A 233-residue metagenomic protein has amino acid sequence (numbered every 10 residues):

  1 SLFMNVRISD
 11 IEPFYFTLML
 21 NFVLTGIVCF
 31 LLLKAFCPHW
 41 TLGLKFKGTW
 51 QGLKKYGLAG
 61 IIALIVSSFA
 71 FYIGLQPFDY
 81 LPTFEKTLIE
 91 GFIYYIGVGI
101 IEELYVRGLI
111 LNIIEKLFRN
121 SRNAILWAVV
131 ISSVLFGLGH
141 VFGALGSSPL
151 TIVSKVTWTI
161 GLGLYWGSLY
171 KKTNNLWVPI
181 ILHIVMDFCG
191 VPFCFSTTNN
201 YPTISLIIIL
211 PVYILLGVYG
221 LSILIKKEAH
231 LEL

Functional and structural regions predicted by a protein language model:
S1-F36, Q51-A59, I89-E90, Y94 (+1 more regions): Alpha-helical transmembrane segments in multi-pass membrane proteins
S1-L2, L64-Y72, S133-F142, I184-C194: Aromatic-anchored segments of alpha-helical transmembrane domains
I8-N21, N120-S132, N175, Y201-S205: Membrane-interface starts of transmembrane alpha-helices
L31-W40, F71-G74, L117-F118, V218-E228: Structural signal for the C-terminal ends of transmembrane alpha-helices and the immediately following loop
K45-G48, D79-I89, S121-R122: Helix-boundary and loop/linker segments of multi-pass membrane transporters
I73-P82, V141-L150, S196-T203: Membrane-interface helix caps and helix-loop-helix hairpins in membrane proteins
L104-I131, S168-N175: Membrane-interface helix/loop boundary segments of multi-pass membrane proteins
L182-L233: C-terminal membrane module of polytopic membrane proteins
